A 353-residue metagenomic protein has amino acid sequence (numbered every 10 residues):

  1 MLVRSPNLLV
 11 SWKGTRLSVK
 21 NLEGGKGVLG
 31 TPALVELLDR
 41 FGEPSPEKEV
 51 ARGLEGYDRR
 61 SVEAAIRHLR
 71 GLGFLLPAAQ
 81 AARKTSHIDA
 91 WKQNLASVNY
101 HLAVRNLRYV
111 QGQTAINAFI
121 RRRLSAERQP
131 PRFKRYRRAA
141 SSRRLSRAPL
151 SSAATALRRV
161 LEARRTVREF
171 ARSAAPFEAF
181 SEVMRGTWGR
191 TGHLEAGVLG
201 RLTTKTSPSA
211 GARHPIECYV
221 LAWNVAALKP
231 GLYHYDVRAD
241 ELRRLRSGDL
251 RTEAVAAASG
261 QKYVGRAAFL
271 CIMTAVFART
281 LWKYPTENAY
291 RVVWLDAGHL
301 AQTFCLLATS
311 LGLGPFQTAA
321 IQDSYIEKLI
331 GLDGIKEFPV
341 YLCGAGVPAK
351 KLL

Functional and structural regions predicted by a protein language model:
M1-M273, A278, I321-L353: N-terminal accessory segments that position/regulate proteins before the catalytic core
R279-K283: Short acidic/His/Gly/Ser-rich catalytic and metal-binding motifs that mark active-site loops of diverse hydrolases
E287-D296: Short pre-catalytic strand/loop immediately N-terminal to key active-site residues, enriched for Gly-Thr
A301: C-terminal substrate/ligand-recognition segments
A308-Y325: Glycine-rich phosphate/pyrophosphate-binding loops and their adjacent beta-strand/loop elements at enzyme active sites
